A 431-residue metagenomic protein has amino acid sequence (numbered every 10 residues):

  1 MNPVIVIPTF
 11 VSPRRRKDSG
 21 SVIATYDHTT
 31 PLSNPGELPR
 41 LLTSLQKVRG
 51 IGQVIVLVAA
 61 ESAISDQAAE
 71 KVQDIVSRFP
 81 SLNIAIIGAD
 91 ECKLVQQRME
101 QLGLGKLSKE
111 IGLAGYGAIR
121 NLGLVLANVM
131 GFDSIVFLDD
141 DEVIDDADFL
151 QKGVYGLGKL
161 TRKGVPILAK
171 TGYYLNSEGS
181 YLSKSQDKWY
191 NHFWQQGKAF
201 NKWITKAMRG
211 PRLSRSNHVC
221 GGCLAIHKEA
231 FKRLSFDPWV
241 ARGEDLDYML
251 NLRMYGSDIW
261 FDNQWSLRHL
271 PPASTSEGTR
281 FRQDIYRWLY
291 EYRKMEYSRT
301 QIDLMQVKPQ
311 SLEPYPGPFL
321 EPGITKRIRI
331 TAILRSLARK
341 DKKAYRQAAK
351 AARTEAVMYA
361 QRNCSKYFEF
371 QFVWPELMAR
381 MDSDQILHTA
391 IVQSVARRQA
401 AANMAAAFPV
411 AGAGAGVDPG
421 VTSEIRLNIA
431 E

Functional and structural regions predicted by a protein language model:
M1-G50, I55-S65, T422-R426: N-proximal low-complexity "stem/linker" segments adjacent to membrane-targeting elements
R15, R49, A59, V76-R78 (+1 more regions): Terminal low-complexity segments of carbohydrate-biosynthetic enzymes
V72-L126, M130: Active-site-proximal specificity loops/subdomain of glycosyltransferases
F132-D145: Short beta-strand-to-loop acidic/aromatic patch adjacent to the donor-nucleotide binding site
D145-A169: Conserved donor-nucleotide/metal-binding helix-loop-beta segment in metal-dependent transferases, i.e., the alpha-helix
G164-D187: Short beta-strand-to-loop element that shapes/binds the nucleotide-sugar donor at the catalytic cleft/hinge
T205-A225: A recurrent flexible, glycine/aromatic-enriched loop bordering the glycosyltransferase active site that acts as
A241-Y248, Y255: Acidic donor-binding loop at a coil-to-helix junction in glycosyltransferase catalytic cores that engages
